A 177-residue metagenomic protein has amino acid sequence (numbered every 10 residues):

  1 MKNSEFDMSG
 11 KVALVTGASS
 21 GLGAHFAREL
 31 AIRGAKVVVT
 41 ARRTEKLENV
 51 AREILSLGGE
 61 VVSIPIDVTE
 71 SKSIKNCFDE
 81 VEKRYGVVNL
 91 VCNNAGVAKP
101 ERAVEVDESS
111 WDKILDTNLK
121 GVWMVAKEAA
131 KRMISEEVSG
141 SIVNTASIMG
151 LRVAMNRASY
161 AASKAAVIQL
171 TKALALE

Functional and structural regions predicted by a protein language model:
V12, S19-S20: Conserved glycine-rich cofactor-binding loop
T44, P65-N76, E108: The beta1-alpha1 cofactor-binding region of Rossmann-like NAD(H)/NADP(H)-dependent oxidoreductases
R102-A103, D107-L115: Substrate-binding pocket helix/loop in short-chain dehydrogenase/reductase
V104, R152-A158: Active-site loop immediately N-terminal to the catalytic Tyr-X3-Lys motif of short-chain dehydrogenase/reductase
A126, S163, T171: Active-site helix of classical SDR
K131, L176-E177: Alpha-helical segment proximal to the catalytic Tyr-Lys
S147: Residue(s) in the substrate-gating loop at a strand-loop-helix junction that position the organic substrate next
